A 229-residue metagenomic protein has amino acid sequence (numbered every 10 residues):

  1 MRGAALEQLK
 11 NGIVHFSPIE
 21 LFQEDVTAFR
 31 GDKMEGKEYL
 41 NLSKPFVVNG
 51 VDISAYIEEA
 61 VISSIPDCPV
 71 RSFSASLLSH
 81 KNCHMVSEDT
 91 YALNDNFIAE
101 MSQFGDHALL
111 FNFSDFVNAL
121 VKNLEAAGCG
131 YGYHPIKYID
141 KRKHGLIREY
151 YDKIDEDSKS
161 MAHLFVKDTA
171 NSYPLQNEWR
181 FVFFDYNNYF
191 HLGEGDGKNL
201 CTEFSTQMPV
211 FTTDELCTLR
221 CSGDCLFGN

Functional and structural regions predicted by a protein language model:
M1-N229: NAD-dependent ADP-ribosyltransferases
